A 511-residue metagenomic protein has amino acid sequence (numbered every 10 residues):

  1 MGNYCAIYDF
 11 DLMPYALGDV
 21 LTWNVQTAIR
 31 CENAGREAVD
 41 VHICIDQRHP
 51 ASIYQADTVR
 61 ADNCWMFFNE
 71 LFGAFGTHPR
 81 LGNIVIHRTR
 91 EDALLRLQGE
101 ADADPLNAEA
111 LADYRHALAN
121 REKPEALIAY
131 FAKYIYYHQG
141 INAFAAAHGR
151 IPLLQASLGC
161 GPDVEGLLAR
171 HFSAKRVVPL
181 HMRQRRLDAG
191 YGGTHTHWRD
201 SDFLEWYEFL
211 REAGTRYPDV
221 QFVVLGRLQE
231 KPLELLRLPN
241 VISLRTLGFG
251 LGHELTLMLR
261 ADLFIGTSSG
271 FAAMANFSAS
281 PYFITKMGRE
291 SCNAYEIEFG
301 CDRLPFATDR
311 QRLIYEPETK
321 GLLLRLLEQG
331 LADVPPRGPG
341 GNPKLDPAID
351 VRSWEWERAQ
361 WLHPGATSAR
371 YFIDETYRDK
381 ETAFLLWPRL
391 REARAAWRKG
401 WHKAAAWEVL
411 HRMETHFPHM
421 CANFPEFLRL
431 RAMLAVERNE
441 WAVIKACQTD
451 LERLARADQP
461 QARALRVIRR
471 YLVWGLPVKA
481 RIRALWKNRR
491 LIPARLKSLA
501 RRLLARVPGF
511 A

Functional and structural regions predicted by a protein language model:
M1, E355-H363, T367-S368, G400 (+1 more regions): Membrane-proximal basic amphipathic "stem/tether" segments
G2-G161, A189: Secretory-pathway glycan-assembly enzymes, especially type II membrane glycosyltransferases that use nucleotide-sugar
L180-G193, F203-G250: Catalytic donor nucleotide-activated moiety binding site of glycosyltransferases and closely related
L259-I265: Acidic donor-binding loop of glycosyltransferase active sites
A273-Y371: Nucleotide-sugar donor-binding patch of glycosyltransferase catalytic domains
W387, R391, N423-E426, L430-M433 (+1 more regions): "A position-specific structural signal for the A-helix of alpha-solenoid helical repeats
K399-G400, R438: Structural motif corresponding to the intra-repeat A-B loop/turn of tetratricopeptide repeats
